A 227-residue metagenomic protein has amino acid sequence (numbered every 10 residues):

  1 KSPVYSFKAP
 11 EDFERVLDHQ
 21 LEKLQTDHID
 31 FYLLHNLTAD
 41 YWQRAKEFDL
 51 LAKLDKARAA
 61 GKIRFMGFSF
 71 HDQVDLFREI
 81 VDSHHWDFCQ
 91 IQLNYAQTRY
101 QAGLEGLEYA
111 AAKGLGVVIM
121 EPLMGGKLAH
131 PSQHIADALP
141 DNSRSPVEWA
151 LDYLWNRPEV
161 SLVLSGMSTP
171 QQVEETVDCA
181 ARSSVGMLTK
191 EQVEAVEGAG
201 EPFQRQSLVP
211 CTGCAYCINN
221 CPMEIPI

Functional and structural regions predicted by a protein language model:
Y5-G126, H130-A136, D141-S143, N156: Glycine/proline-rich, positively charged, aromatic-decorated active-site loop/lid region on the catalytic face
L104-I227: Structured C-terminal cap/extension of enzyme domains
